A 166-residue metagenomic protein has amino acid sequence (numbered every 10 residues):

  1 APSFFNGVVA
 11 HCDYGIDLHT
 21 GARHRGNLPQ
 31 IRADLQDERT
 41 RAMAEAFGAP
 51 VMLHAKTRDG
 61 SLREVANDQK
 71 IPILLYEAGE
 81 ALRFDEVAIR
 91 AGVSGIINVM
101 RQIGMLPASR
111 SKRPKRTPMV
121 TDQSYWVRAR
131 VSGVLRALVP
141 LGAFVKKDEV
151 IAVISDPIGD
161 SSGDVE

Functional and structural regions predicted by a protein language model:
A1-E166: Structured catalytic-domain cores with a bias toward divalent-metal coordination
